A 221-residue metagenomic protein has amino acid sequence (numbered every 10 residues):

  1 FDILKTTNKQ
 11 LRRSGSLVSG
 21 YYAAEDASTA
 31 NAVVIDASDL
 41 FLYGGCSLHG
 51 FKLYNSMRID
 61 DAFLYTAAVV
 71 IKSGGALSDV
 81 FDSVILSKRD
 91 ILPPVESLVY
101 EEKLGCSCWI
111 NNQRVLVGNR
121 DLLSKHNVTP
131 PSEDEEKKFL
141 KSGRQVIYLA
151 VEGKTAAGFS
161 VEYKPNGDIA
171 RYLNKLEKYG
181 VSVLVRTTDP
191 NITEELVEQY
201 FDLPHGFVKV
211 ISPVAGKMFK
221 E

Functional and structural regions predicted by a protein language model:
F1-D36, V69, T188, M218-E221: Hydrophobic alpha-helical transmembrane segments
Y21-T66, W109: Conserved cytosolic catalytic loops of P-type ATPases
A27-A30, E102, K141-G143: Short, small/polar residue-rich loop motifs at catalytic or cofactor-binding pockets
V34, C106-S107, Q145-V151, L184-R186: Cytosolic beta-strand hydrophobic patch enriched in CBS
Y43-H49, V117-L122, F159-Y163: Short beta->alpha transition motifs characteristic of CBS
H49-A62, H126-V128, N166-K175: A short, polar/charged loop-to-alpha-helix boundary motif
N55-K103, S107, S124-K137, T188 (+1 more regions): ATP-binding catalytic core of ATPases
I110-N112, V151, A156-E221: Conserved ATP-binding TGD loop and adjacent catalytic N/P-domain core of P-type ATPases
